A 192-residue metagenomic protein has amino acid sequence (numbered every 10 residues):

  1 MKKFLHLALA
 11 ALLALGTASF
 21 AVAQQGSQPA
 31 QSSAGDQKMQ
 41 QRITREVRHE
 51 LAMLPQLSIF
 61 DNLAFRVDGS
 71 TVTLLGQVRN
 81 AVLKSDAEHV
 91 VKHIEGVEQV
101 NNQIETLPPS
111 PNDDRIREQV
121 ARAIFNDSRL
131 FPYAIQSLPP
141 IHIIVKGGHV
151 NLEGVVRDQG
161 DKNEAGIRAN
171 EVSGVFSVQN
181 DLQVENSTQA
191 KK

Functional and structural regions predicted by a protein language model:
K2-K192: N-terminal targeting leaders
